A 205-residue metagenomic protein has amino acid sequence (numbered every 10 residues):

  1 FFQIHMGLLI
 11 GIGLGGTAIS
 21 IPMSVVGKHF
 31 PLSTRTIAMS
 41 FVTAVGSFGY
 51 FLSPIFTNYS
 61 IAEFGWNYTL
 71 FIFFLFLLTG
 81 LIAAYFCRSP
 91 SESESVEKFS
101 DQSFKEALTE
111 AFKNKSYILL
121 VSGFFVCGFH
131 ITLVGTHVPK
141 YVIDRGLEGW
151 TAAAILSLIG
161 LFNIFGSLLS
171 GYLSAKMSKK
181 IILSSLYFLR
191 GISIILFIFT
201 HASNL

Functional and structural regions predicted by a protein language model:
F2-T17, F125, L205: Hydrophobic core of transmembrane alpha-helices in multi-pass small-molecule transporters, especially MFS/SLC-type
G16-F30: Intracellular juxtamembrane helix-capping segments at the cytosolic ends of symmetry-related transmembrane helices
R35-P54: Glycine-rich segments within core transmembrane alpha-helices of 12-TM secondary carriers
I55-F64, V142-I143, L173-S174: Interfacial helix-cap and linker-helix signal at transmembrane-aqueous boundaries of multi-pass secondary transporters
Y68-F86: Symmetry-related core transmembrane helices of the 12-TM Major Facilitator Superfamily/SLC fold
R88-E106: Flexible cytoplasmic inter-helical loops of multi-pass small-molecule transporters
N114-S170: Extracytoplasmic gate region of multi-pass secondary transporters
I181-L196: Structural signature of the two symmetry-related core transmembrane helices
